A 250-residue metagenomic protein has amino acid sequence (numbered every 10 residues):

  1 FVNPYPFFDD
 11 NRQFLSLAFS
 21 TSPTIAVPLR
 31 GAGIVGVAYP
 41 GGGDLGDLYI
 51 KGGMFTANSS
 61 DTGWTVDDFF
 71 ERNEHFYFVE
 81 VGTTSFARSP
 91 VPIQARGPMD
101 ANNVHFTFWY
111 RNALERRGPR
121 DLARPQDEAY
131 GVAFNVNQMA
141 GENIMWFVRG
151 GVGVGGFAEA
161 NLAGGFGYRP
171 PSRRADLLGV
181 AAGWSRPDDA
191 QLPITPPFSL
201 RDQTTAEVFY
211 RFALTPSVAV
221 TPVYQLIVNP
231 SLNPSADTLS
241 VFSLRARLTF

Functional and structural regions predicted by a protein language model:
F1-E80: Surface-exposed coil loops of outer-membrane beta-barrel proteins
I34, V79-V81, F134, G164-F166 (+2 more regions): Membrane-embedded beta-strands of outer-membrane beta-barrel proteins, especially the hydrophobic/small aromatic
A38-G43, T83-S85, G97, Q138 (+4 more regions): Residue-level signature of outer-membrane beta-barrel architecture
G43-I50, A87-I93, N102-V104, N143-W146 (+2 more regions): Repeated loop/turn-to-beta-strand initiation elements of outer-membrane beta-barrel proteins
I50-T56, V104-Y110, V148-V152, G164 (+3 more regions): Transmembrane beta-barrel strands of outer-membrane/channel proteins
F55-V66, Y110-G118, G151-F157, S185-L192 (+1 more regions): Sequence/structural signature of outer-membrane beta-barrel proteins
E71-R72, R124-D127, V152-N161, S172 (+2 more regions): Solvent-exposed loop/turn segments connecting transmembrane beta-strands in outer-membrane beta-barrel proteins
T238-F250: Outer-membrane beta-barrel "beta-signal"
